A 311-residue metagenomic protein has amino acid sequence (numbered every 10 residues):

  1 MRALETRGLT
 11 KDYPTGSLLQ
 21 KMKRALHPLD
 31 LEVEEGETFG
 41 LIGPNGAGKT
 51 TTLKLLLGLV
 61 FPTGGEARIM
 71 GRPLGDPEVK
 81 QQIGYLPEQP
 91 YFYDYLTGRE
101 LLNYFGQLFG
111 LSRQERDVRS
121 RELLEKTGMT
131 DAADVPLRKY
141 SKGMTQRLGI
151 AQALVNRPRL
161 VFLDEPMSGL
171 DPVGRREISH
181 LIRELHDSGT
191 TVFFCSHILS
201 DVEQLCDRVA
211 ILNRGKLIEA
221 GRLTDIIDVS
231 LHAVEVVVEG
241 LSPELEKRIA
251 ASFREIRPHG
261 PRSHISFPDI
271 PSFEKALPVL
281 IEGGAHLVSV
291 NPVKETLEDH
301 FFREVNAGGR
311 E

Functional and structural regions predicted by a protein language model:
R2-T6, K11-N213, E219: ABC transporter nucleotide-binding domains
E66, Y91, L241, P268-P271: Short coil/turn segments
P73-L74, L217, E239, P243 (+2 more regions): Short, surface-exposed acidic/glycine-rich loop or hinge patches that mediate macromolecular interfaces
P77, D94, K247, E274 (+1 more regions): Alpha-helical elements of the RecA-like P-loop NTPase motor core of helicases
Y95, E239, S266, V290-N291: Active-site-adjacent beta-strand anchor residues
G128, R176, R254-R257, H286-N291: A short linear hydrophobic-aromatic micro-motif
S179-F267: ABC transporter nucleotide-binding domain
P268-E311: C-terminal coupling/interaction segments
